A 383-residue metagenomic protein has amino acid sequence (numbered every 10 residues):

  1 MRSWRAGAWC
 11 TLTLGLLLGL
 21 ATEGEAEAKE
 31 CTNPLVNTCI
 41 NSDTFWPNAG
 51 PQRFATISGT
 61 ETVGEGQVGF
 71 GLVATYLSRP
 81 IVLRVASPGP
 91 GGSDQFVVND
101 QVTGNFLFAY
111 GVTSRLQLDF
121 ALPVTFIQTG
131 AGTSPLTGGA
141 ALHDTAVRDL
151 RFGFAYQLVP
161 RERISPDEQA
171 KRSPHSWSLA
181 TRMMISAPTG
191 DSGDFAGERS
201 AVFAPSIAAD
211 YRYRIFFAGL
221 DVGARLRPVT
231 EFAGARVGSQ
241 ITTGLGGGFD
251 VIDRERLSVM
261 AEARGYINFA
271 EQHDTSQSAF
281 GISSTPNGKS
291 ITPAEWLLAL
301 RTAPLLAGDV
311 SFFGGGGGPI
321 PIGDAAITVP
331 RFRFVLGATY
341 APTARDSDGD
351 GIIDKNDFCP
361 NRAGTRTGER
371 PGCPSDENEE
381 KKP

Functional and structural regions predicted by a protein language model:
M1-A6: N-terminal secretory signal peptides that target proteins for export/translocation
G7-C10, C31, C39, C359: Generic recognition of cysteine residues
A8-A21: Bacterial N-terminal signal peptides
T13, P34-V36, S42, R362 (+1 more regions): General secretory precursor processing signal
L20-A28: Signal peptide processing junction and immediate N-terminal pro/mature segment of secreted/exported proteins
E27-P228, G238-T339: Transmembrane beta-barrel domains of Gram-negative outer membranes and organellar outer membranes
E231-A235: Blade-edge beta-strand/turn elements of extracellular beta-propeller and related beta-sheet repeat scaffolds
P342-P383: Extracellular calcium-associated, cysteine-rich motifs in secreted modular proteins
